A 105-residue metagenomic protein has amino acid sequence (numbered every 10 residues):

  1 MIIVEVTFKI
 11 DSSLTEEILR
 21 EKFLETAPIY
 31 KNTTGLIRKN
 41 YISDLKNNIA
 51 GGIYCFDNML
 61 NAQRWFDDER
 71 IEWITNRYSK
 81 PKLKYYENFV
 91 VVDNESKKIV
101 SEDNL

Functional and structural regions predicted by a protein language model:
M1-I49, M59-D67, K84-L105: Short S/T/G/P-rich N-terminal loop/turn motif that feeds into the first structured element of a domain
G52-F56: Conserved RNP beta-strands of RNA recognition motif
E69-W73: RNA recognition motif
T75-E87: Conserved short beta-strand edge segments in small beta-sheet-based binding/regulatory domains
